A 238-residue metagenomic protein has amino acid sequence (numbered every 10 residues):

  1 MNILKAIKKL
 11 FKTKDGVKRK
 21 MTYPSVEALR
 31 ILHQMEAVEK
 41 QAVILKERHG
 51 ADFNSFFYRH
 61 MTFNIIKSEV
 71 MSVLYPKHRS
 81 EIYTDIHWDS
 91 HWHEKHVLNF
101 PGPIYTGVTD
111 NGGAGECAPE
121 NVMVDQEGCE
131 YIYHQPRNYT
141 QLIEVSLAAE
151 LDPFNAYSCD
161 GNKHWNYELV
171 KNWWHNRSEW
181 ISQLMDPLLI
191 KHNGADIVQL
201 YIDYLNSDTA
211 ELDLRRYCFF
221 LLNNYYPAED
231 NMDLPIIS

Functional and structural regions predicted by a protein language model:
N2-S238: Non-ligating segments of multi-cofactor redox enzymes
